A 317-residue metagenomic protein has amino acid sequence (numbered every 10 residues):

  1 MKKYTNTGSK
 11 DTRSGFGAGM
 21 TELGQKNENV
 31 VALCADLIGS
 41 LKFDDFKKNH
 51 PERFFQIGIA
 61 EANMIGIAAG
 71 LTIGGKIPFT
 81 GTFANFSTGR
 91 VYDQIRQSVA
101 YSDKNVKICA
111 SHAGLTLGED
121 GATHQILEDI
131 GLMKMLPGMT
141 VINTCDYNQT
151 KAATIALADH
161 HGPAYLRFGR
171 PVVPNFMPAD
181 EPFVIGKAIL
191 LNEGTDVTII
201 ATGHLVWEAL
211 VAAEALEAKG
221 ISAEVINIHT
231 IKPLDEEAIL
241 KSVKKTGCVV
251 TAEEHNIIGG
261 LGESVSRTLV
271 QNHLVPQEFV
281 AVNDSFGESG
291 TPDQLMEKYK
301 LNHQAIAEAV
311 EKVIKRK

Functional and structural regions predicted by a protein language model:
M1-R167, V172, P182: Thiamine diphosphate
K2, R13-G15, K26-N29, L37-K48 (+2 more regions): Thiamine diphosphate
